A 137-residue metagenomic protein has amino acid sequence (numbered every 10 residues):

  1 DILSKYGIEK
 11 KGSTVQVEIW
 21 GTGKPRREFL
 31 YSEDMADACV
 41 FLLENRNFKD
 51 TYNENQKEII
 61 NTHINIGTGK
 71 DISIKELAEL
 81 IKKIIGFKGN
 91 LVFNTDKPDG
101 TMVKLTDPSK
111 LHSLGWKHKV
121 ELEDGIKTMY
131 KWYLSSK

Functional and structural regions predicted by a protein language model:
D1-K137: C-terminal substrate-binding subdomain of Rossmann-fold SDR/epimerase-dehydratase oxidoreductases
